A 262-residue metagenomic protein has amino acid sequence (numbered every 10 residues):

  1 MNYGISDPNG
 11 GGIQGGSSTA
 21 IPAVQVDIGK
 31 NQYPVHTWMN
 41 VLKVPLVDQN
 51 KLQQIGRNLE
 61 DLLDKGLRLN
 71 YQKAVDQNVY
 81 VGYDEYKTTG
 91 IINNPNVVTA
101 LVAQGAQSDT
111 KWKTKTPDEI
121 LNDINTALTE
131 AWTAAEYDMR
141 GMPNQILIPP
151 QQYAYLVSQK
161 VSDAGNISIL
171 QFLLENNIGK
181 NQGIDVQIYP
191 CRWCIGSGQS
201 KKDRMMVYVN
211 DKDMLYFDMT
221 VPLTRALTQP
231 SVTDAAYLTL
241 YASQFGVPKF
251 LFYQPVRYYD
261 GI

Functional and structural regions predicted by a protein language model:
M1-N40: Assembly/oligomerization interface modules of large self-assembling protein complexes
M39-D123: Alpha-helical scaffold segments that mediate packing/assembly in large oligomeric complexes
K43-P45, L147, Y241: Residues in well-ordered beta-strands of folded domains
I55-L59, S108-T129, A164-L173, Q182 (+1 more regions): Alpha-helix capping and helix-coil boundary motifs
Y71, V75-N78, I124-A135, L173-N177: Hydrophobic, Leu/Ile/Phe/Ala-enriched alpha-helical segments that form helix-helix packing faces
I92-I167: Extended, solvent-exposed, turn-rich assembly/linker loops in the middle of proteins
V157-I262: Sequence/fold signature of self-assembling virion shell proteins
